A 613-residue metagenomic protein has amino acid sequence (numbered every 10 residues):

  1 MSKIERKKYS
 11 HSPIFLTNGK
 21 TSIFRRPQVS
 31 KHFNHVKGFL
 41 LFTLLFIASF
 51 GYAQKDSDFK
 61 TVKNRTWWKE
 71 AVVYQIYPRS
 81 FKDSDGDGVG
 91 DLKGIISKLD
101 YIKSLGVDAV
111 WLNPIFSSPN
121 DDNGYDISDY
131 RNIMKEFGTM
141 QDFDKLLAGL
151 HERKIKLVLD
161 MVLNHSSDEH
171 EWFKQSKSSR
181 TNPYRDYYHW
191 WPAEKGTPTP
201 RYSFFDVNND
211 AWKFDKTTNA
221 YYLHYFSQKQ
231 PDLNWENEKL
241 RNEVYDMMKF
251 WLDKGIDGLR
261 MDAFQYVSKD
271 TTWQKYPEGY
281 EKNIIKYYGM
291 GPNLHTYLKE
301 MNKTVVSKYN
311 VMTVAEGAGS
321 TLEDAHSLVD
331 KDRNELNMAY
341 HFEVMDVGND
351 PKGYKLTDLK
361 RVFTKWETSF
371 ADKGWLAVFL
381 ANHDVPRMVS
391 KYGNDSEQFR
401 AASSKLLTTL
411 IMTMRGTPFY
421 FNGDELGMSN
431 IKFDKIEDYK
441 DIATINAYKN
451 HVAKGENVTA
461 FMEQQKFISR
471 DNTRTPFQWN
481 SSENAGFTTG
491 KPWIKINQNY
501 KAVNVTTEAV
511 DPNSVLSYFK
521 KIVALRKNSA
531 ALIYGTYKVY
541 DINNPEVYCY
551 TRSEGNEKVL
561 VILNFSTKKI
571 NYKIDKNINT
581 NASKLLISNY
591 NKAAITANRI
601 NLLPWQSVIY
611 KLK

Functional and structural regions predicted by a protein language model:
M1-S57: Bacterial Sec-dependent N-terminal signal peptides
Q54-K249, D253, Y266-T321, L328-K331 (+1 more regions): Acidic/aromatic-lined carbohydrate-recognition and catalytic surfaces of CAZymes acting on diverse glycans
W68, E278, T296-V305, M312 (+9 more regions): Loop/helix patches that line or flank the sugar-binding groove of alpha-linked glycan CAZymes
K174-N219, K352-S369, V458-N497: Core domains of carbohydrate- and sulfate-ester-processing enzymes
N283, L376-E397: Active-site clefts of carbohydrate-active enzymes
K331-Y354, L376-P386: Aromatic- and acid-rich polysaccharide-binding/catalytic face of secreted or lumenal carbohydrate-active enzymes
K569-N589: Beta-strand-rich binding/interaction modules
T596-K613: C-terminal beta-strand-rich structural cap/linker in extracellular carbohydrate-active enzymes
